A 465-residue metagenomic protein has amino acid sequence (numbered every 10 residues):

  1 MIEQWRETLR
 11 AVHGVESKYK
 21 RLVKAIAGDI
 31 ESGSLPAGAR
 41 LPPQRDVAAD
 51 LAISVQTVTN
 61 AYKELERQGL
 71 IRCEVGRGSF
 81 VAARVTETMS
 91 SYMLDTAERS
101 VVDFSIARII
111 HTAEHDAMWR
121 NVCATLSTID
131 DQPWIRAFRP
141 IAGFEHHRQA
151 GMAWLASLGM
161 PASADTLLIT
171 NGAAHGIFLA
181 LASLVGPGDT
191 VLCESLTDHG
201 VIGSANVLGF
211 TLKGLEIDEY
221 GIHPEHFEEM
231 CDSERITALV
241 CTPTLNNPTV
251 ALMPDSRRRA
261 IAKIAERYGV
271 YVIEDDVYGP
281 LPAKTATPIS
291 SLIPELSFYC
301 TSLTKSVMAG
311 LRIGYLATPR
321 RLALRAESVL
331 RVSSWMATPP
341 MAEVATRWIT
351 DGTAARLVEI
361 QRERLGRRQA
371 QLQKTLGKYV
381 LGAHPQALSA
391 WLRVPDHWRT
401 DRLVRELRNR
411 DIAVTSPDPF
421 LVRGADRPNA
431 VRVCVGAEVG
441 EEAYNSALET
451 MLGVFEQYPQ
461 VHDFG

Functional and structural regions predicted by a protein language model:
M1-S127, Q132, R136-R139, R331-A337 (+7 more regions): N-terminal basic, amphipathic alpha-helical segments
R72-C73, A162, V414-T415: Short beta-strand "wing" residues that participate in macromolecule-binding interfaces
W134-Y268, G279-F298, L452-D463: Conserved core of the PLP fold type I
C193, G214, V272-E274, A345 (+1 more regions): Hydrophobic residues in well-ordered beta-strands that form the structural core
Y299-R362, Q460: Conserved core segment of the aminotransferase class I/II
A317, W391-P395, C434-G436: Short hydrophobic/aromatic beta-strand micro-patches that form the beta-sheet surface supporting nucleotide- or nucleic
R362-Q373, L381-V394, E406: Conserved glycine-rich beta-strand-loop-beta hairpin in the small C-terminal domain of fold type I
